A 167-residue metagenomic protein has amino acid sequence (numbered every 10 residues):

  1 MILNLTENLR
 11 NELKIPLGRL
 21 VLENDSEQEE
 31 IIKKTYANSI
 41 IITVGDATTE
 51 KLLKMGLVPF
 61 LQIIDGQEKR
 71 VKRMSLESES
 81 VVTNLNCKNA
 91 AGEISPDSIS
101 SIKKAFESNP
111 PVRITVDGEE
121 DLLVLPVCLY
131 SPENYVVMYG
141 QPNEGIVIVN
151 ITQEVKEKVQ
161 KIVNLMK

Functional and structural regions predicted by a protein language model:
M1-A90: N-terminal, charge-rich interaction modules
S39-I41, P110-V116, Y135-V137: Generic beta-sheet signal
I42-E50, D117-V124, N143-E144: Gly/Ser/Thr-rich loops at beta-strand to alpha-helix junctions that form or flank small-molecule/cofactor-binding
L53-L61, E77-S80, C128-E133, T152-K156 (+1 more regions): Short, solvent-exposed amphipathic alpha-helical segments in soluble enzyme and RNA/protein-processing domains
P59-G66, E133-Q141: Short hydrophobic/aromatic-enriched beta-strand-loop microsegments
N84-V116, L122: Internal catalytic-core helix/loop-beta-alpha segment that presents or stabilizes conserved functional determinants
P96-F106, L123-Y130, V136-M138, I151: Nuclease catalytic cores that cleave nucleic-acid phosphodiester bonds, predominantly acidic two-metal-ion
G140-V155, K167: Short, flexible loop segments at boundaries between secondary-structure elements
